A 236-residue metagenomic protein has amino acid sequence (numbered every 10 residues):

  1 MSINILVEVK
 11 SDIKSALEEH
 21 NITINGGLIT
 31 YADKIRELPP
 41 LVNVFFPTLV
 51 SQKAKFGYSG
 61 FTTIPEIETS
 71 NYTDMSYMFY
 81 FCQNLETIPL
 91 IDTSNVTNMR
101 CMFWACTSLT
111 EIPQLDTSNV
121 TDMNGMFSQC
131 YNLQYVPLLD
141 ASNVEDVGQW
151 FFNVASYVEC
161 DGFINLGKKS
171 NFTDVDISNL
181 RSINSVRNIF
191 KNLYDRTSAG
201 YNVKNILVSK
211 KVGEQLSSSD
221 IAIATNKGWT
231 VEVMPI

Functional and structural regions predicted by a protein language model:
M1-A54: Surface-exposed receptor/substrate recognition regions of extracellular proteins
D12, S185-N188, S219: Extracytoplasmic/secreted proteins, especially bacterial periplasmic and envelope-associated proteins
I22, W229-T230: Short aromatic/hydrophobic-glycine micro-motifs
P40-V50, S59-T73, Q83-T97, T107-T121 (+4 more regions): Structural signature of tandem-repeat unit edges
K55-F56, M78-C82, M102-C106, M126-C130 (+1 more regions): Periodic small-residue-enriched repeat registers in elongated scaffold domains
Q215-G228: Short, aromatic/basic amphipathic alpha-helical patches
